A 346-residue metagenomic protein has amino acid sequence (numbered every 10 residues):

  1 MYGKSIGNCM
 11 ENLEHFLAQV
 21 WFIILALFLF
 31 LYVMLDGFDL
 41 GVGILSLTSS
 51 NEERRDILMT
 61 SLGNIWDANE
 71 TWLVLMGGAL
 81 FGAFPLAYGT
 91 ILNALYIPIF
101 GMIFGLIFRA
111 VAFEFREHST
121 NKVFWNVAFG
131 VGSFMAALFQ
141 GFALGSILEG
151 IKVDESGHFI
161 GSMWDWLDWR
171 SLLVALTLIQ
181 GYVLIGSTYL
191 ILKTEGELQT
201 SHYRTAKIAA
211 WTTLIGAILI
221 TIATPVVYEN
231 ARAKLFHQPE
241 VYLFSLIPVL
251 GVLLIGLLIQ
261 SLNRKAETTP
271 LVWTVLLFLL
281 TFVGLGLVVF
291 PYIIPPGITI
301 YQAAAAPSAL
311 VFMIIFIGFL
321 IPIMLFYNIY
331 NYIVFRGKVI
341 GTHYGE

Functional and structural regions predicted by a protein language model:
C9-A68, V74-G77: N-terminal signal-anchor module of multipass membrane proteins
C9-F22, F81-Y96, L148-W169, N230: Helix-coil boundary and interhelical linker segments in multi-pass alpha-helical membrane proteins
W21-Y32, T90-F104, G130-M135, D165-I179 (+1 more regions): Alpha-helical transmembrane segments
V42-N64, G82-A87, E114-V123, G186-T205 (+4 more regions): Juxtamembrane membrane-water interface segments of multi-pass membrane proteins, especially cytoplasmic-side
I65-M135, D154, A233-Y242: Membrane-interface helix-loop-helix modules in multi-pass inner-membrane proteins
F115-A266: Long, contiguous internal "core" modules enriched in hydrophobic/ aromatic residues
L271-L279: Central hydrophobic cores of alpha-helical transmembrane segments in multi-pass integral membrane proteins
I294-M313: Short, membrane-exposed interhelical loops at transmembrane-helix boundaries
